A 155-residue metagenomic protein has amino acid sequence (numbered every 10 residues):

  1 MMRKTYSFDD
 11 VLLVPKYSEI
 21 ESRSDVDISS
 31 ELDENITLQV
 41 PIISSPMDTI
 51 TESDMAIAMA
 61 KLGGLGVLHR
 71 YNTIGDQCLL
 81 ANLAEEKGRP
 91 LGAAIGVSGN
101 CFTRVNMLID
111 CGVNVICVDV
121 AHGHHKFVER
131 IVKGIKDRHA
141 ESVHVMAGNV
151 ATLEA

Functional and structural regions predicted by a protein language model:
M1-I42: An N-cap/entry alpha-helix motif that binds or orients negatively charged groups
V11, I50-A155: Alpha/beta enzyme core
